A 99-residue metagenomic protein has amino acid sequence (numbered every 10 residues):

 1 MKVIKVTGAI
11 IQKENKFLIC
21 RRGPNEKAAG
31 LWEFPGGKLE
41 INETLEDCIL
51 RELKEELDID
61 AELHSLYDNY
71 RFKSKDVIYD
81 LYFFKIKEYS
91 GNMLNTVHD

Functional and structural regions predicted by a protein language model:
M1-L18, K38: Conserved N-terminal beta-strand and adjoining loop/helix that marks the start of the Nudix/MutT-like hydrolase domain
F17, N25, F72-S74: Surface-exposed, flexible loop/turn segments at secondary-structure boundaries
E26-G30: A conserved beta-turn-beta hairpin within the catalytic core of GNAT-like acetyltransferases that forms part
W32-G37: Conserved acetyl-CoA binding element of GNAT-fold acetyltransferases
L39-L63, R71-D99: Unchanged
